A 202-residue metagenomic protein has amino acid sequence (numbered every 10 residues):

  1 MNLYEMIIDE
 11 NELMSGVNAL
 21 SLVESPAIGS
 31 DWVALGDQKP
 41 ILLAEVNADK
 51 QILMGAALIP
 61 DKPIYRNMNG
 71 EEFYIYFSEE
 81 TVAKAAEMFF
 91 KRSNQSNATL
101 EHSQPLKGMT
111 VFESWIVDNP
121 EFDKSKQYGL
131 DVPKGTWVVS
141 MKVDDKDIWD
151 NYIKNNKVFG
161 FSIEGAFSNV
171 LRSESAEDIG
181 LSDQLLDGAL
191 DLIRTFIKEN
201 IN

Functional and structural regions predicted by a protein language model:
M1-E199: Signature of dsDNA virion morphogenesis modules
N202: Active-site-adjacent segment of 2-oxoglutarate/Fe(II) JmjC oxygenases
